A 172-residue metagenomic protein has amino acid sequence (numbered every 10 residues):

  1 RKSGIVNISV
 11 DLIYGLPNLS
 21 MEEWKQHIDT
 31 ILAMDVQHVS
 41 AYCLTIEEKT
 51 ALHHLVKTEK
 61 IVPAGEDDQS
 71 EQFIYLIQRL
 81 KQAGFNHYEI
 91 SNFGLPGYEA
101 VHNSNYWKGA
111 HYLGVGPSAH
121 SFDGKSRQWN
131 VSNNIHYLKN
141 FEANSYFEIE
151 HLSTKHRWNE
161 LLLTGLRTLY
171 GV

Functional and structural regions predicted by a protein language model:
R1-V172: C-terminal scaffold of the Radical SAM
